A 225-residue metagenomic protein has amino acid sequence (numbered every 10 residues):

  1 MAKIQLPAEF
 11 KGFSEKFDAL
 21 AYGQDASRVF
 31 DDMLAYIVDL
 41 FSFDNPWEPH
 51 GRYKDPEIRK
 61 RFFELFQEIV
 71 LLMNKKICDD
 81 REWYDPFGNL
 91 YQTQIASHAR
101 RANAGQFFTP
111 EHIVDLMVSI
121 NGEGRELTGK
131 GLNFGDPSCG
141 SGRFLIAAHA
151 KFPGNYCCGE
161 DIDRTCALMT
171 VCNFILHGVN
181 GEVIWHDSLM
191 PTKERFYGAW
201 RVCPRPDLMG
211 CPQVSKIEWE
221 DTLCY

Functional and structural regions predicted by a protein language model:
A2-F152: Class I S-adenosyl-L-methionine
H112-V202: Conserved S-adenosyl-L-methionine
K193-Y225: SAM/dcSAM-binding transferase cores
